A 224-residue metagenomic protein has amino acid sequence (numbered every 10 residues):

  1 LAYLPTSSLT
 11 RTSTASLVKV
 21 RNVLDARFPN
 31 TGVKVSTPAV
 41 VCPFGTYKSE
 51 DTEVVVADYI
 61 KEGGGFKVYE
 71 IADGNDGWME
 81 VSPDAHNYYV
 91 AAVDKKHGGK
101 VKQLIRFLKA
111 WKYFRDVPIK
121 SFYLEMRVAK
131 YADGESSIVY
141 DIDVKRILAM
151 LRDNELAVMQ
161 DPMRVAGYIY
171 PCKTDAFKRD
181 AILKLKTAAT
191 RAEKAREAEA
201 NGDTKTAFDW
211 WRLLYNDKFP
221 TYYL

Functional and structural regions predicted by a protein language model:
L1-L17: Long, hydrophobic/aromatic-enriched structural stretches that serve as scaffold segments
L1-L4, S82-Y89, E125: Glycine-rich, often proline-containing surface loops adjacent to acidic residues and nearby aromatics that form
L4-T6, A57-Y59, L124: An acidic- and aromatic-residue-enriched active-site/binding cleft used to recognize and process polar
S8-L9, E62, S136: Residue-level signal for secondary-structure boundary sites
T14-G65: Conserved catalytic core of two-metal-ion nucleotidyltransferases
A15-S16, V68-G74, V144-K145: Short intrinsically disordered coil segments
V54-G99: Acidic/Ser/Thr-rich, low-complexity mid-to-C-terminal regulatory regions of eukaryotic proteins
K96, K100-Y223: Conserved nucleotidyltransferase catalytic core and NTase-mimicking acidic/glycine-rich helix/loop elements in nucleic
